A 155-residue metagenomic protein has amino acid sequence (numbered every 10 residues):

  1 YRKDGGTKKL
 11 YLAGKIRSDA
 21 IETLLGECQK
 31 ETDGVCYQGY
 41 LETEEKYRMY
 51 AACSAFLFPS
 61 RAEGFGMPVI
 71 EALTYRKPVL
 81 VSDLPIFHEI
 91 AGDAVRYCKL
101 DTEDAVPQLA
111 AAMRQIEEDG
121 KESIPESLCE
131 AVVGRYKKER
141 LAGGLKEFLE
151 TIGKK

Functional and structural regions predicted by a protein language model:
Y1-T7, C28: Short hydrophobic signal-anchor/transmembrane segments that target glycosyltransferases and glycosylation machinery
G14, E22-Y47: Nucleotide-activated donor-binding/catalytic signature segment of Leloir-type glycosyltransferases, i.e., the conserved
R48-C53: Short alpha-helical donor nucleotide-sugar binding micro-motif in glycosyltransferases
R61: Aromatic "clamp/platform" in nucleotide-sugar-dependent glycosyltransferases that forms part of the donor/acceptor
V69, T74, P78-V81: Short hydrophobic beta-strand element within catalytic cores of glycosyltransferases and related nucleotide-activated
H88-Q115: Change "using UDP/GDP/dTDP sugars" to "using nucleotide sugars
E122-I152: A charged, aromatic-enriched C-terminal amphipathic alpha-helix characteristic of glycosyltransferases across folds
